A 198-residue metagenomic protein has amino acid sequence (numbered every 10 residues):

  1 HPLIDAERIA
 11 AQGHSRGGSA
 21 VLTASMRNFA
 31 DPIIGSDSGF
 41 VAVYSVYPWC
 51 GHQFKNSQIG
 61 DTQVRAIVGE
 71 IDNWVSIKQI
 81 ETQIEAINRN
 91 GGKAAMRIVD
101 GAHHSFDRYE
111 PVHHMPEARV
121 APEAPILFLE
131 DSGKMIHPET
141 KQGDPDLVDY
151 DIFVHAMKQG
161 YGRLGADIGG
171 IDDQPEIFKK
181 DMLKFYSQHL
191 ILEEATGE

Functional and structural regions predicted by a protein language model:
H1-G60, N73: Primarily recognizes the serine-hydrolase "nucleophile elbow" in alpha/beta-hydrolase and SGNH/GDSL folds
L3, S25-F29, N88-R89, S187-I191: Sec-exported extracytoplasmic/periplasmic mature domains
S36, Q79-Q83, F178, M182: Stable alpha-helical elements in mature extracytoplasmic
F40, D61-Q63, N90-G92: A short helix->loop->beta-strand "cap" motif at the edges of active sites that frequently abuts
V43, A66, A94-M96: Hydrophobic/aromatic anchor residues within beta-strands of the central parallel beta-sheet of Rossmann-like
G60, V64-V68, D72, V99: Short beta-strand/loop motif that positions the catalytic acidic residue of the alpha/beta-hydrolase fold
V75-A86, P111: Short alpha-helix in the alpha/beta-hydrolase fold that links the catalytic acid
R89-A94, D100-E198: Alpha/beta-hydrolase-fold serine-hydrolase catalytic core, especially in secreted/extracellular enzymes
